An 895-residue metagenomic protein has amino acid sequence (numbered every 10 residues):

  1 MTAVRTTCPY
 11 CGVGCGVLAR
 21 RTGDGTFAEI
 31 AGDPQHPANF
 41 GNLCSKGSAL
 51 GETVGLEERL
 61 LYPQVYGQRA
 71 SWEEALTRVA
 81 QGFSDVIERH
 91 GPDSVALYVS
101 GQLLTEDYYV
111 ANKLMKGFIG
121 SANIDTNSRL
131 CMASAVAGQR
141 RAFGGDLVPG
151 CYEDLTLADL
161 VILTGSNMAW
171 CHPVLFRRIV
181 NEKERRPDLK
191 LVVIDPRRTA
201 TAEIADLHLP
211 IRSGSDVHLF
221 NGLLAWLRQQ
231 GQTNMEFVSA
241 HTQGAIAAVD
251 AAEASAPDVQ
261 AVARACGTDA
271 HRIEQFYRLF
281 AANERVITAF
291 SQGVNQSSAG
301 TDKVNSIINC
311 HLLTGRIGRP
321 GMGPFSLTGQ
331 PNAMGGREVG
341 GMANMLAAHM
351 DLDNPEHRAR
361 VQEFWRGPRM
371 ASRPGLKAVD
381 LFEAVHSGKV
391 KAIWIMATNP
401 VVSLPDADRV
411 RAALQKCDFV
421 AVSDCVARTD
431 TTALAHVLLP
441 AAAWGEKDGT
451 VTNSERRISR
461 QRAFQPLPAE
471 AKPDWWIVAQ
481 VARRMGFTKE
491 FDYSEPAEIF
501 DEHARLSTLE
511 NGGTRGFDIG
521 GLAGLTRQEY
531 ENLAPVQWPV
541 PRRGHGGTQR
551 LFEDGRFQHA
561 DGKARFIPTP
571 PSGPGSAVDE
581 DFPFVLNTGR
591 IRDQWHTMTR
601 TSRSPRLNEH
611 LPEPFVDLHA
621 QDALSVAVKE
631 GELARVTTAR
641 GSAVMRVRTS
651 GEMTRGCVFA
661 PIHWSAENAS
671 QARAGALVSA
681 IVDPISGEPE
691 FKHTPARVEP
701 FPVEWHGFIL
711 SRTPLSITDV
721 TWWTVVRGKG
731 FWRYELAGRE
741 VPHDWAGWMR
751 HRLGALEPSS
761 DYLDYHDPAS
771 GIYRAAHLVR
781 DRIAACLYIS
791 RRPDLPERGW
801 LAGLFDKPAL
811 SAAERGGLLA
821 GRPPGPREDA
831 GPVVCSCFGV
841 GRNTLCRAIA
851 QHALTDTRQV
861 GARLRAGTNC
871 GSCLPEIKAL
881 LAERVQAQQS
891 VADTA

Functional and structural regions predicted by a protein language model:
M1-Q232, Q243-G244, A248, D269-A270 (+9 more regions): N-terminal export/assembly segments and adjacent metallocofactor-ligating motifs of anaerobic energy-metabolism
M1-T6, G25-N42, G821-P832, A850-N869: Immediate flanking context of iron-sulfur cluster ligation sites
R5-V17, F40-L50, G831-R847, A862-A882: Local cysteine-cluster metal-coordination motifs and their immediate loop/turn environment, predominantly Fe-S cluster
Y109-V180, P187-I194, V217-N221, H311-A433 (+3 more regions): Extended redox/cofactor-interaction regions of prokaryotic respiratory oxidoreductases
Q230-A270, A347-R360, W365-R369, Q465-G546 (+4 more regions): N-terminal leader/propeptide and maturation segments of large enzyme subunits in energy/redox metabolism and hydrolases
P468, D474-E531, D581, T597 (+2 more regions): Long, contiguous, secondary-structure-rich segments that constitute the structural scaffold of globular domains
D579-T601, C786, A820-Q859: C-terminal accessory/binding modules appended to enzymatic or scaffolding proteins
G730-L818: C-terminal catalytic lobe of FAD-dependent flavoproteins
